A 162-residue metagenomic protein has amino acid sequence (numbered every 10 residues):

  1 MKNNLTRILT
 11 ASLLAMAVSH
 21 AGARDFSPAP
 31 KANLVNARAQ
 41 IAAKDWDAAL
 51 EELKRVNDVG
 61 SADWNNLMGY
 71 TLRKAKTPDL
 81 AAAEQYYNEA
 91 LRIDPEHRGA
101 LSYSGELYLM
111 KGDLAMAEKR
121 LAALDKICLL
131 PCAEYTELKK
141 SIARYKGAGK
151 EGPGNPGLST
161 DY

Functional and structural regions predicted by a protein language model:
R24-P30, K119-Y162: Terminal, low-structured helical/coil segments at or just beyond the last alpha-helical repeat
P28-V56: Alpha-helical segment of the N-proximal tetratricopeptide repeat
R38, Y70-L72, E106: Residue-level recognition of tetratricopeptide repeat
A42-A43, K74-K76, M110, I127 (+1 more regions): Register position in tetratricopeptide repeats
A43-A48, K76-E89, G112-R120: Structural signature of tandem alpha-helical TPR/SEL1-like repeats, specifically the intra-repeat loop/turn
V56-V59, I93, K126-L130: Structural marker of alpha-solenoid helical repeat scaffolds
W64-N66, A100, E134: TPR alpha-solenoid repeat register
L67-M68, Y103, E137-S141: Canonical tetratricopeptide repeat
